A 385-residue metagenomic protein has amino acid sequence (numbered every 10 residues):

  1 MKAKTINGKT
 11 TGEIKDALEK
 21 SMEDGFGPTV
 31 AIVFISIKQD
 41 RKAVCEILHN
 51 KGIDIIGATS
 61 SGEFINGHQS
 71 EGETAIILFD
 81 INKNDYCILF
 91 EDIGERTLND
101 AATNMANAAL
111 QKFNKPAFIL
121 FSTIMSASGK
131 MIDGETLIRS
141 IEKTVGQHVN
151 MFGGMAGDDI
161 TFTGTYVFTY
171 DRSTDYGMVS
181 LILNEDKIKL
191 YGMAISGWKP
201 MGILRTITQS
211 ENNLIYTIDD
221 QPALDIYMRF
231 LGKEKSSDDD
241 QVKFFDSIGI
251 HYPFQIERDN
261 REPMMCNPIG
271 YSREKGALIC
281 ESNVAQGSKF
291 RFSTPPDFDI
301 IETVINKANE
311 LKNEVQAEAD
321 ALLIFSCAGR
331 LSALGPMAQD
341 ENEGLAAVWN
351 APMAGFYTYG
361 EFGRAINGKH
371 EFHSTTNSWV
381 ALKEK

Functional and structural regions predicted by a protein language model:
M1-A43, I47-D54, A58-L322, A328-L334 (+2 more regions): Small-residue-enriched flexible segments
